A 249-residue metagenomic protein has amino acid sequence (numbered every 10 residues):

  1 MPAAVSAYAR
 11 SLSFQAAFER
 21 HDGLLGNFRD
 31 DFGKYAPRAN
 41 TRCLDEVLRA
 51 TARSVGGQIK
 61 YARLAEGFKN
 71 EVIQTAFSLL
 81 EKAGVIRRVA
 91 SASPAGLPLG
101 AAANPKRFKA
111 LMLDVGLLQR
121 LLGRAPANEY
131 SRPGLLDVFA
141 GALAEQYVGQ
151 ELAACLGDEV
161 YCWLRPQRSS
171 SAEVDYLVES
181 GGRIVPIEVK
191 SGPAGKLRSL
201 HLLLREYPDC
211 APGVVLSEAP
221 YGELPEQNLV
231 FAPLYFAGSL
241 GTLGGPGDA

Functional and structural regions predicted by a protein language model:
A4, R10-G181: Accessory nucleic acid-recognition modules appended to NTPase machines
R120, K196, G222-E226: Switch/connector loops and helix/strand junctions flanking conserved nucleotide-binding motifs in nucleotide-processing
I184-P193: Active-site ExK catalytic segment of metal-dependent nucleases
P193-H201: Active-site-adjacent loop/helix micro-motif of nuclease/hydrolase catalytic cores
L202-A211: Arginine/glycine-rich "motif VI" loop of SF2 helicases in the C-terminal RecA-like domain
A211-S217: Short, hydrophobic beta-strand segments that form beta-sheet elements in well-ordered domains
P220-A249: Domain-level recognition of nuclease-like catalytic cores that cleave nucleotide substrates
